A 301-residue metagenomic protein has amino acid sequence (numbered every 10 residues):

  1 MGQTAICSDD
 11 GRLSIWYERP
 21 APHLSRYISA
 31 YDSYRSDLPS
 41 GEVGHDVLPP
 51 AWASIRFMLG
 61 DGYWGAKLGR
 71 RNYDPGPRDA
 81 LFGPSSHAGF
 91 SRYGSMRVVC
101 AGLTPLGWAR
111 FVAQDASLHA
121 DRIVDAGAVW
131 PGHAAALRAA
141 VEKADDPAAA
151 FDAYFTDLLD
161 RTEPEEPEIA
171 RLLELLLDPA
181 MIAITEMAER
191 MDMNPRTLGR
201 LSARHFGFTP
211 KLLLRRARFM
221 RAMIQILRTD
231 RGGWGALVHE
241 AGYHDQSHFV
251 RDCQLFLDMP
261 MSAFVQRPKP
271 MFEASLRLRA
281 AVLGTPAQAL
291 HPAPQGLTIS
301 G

Functional and structural regions predicted by a protein language model:
M1-P195, F208-P210, I224-R228, G233-H244 (+1 more regions): Alpha-helical bundle regulatory/interaction domains
R200, M220-I224: Contiguous, well-ordered alpha-helical segments that form the cores/surfaces of helical PPI scaffolds
L201, R216, R251, R267: Residue-level "edge-of-site" marker
L201-P210, C253-M261: HTH DNA-binding helix-turn interface
K211-R216, A222: Amphipathic alpha-helical "recognition" segments
R221, H248-R251, L255: Hydrophobic side chains within alpha-helical segments
